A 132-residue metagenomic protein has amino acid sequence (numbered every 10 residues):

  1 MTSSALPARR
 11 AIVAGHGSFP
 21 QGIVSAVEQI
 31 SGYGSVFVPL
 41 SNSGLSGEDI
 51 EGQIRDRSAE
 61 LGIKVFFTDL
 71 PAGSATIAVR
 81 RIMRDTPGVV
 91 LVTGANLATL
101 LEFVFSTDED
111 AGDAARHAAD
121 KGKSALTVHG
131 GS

Functional and structural regions predicted by a protein language model:
M1-S132: N-terminal loops that bind phosphate or other acidic moieties and the adjacent beta-alpha structural core
